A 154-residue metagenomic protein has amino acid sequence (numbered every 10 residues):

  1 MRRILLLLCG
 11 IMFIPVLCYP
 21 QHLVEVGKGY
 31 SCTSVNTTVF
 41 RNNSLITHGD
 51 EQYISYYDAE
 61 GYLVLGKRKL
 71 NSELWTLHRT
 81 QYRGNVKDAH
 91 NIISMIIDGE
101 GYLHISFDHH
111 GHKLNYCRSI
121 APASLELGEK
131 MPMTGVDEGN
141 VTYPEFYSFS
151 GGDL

Functional and structural regions predicted by a protein language model:
M1-L5, Y19-P20: Short, Lys/Arg-enriched, disordered terminal segments
I4-I14: Sec-dependent N-terminal signal peptides
F13-H22: Bacterial Sec-dependent signal peptides at the C-terminal "C-region" and cleavage site
Q21-L154: Extracellular, repeat-based ectodomains that mediate carbohydrate processing or recognition
